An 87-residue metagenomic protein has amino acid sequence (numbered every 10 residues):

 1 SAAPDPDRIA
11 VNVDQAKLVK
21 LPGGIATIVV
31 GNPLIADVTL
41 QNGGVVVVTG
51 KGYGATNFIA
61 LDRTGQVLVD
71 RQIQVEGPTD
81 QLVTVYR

Functional and structural regions predicted by a protein language model:
S1-R87: Sec-dependent N-terminal signal peptides of Gram-negative outer-membrane/periplasmic proteins
